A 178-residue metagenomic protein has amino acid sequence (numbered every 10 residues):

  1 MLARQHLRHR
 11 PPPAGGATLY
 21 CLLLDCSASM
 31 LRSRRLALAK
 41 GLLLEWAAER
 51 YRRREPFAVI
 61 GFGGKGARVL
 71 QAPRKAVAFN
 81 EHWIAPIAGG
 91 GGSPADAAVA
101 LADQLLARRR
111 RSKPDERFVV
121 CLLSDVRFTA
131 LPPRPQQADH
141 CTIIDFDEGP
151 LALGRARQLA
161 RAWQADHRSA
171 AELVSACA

Functional and structural regions predicted by a protein language model:
M1-C21, S29-R35, R52-R53: Acidic, polar low-complexity linker/tail segments
L19-C21, R117-C121: Structural motif
C26-A37, R127-A130: Short acidic, Gly/Ser-rich segments with clustered Asp/Glu that frequently serve as metal-coordination loops in enzyme
A37-R53, F57-I60: An active-site-proximal "capping" alpha-helix that borders the catalytic cofactor pocket
P56-P86, L131-R134: Short beta-strand-loop
A67, A76-F118, R127, D145-G154: Von Willebrand factor
G89, V126-A171: VWA/integrin I-like adhesion module and closely mimicked acidic/polar interface patches used
V174-A178: C-terminal "exit" segments of structured domains
